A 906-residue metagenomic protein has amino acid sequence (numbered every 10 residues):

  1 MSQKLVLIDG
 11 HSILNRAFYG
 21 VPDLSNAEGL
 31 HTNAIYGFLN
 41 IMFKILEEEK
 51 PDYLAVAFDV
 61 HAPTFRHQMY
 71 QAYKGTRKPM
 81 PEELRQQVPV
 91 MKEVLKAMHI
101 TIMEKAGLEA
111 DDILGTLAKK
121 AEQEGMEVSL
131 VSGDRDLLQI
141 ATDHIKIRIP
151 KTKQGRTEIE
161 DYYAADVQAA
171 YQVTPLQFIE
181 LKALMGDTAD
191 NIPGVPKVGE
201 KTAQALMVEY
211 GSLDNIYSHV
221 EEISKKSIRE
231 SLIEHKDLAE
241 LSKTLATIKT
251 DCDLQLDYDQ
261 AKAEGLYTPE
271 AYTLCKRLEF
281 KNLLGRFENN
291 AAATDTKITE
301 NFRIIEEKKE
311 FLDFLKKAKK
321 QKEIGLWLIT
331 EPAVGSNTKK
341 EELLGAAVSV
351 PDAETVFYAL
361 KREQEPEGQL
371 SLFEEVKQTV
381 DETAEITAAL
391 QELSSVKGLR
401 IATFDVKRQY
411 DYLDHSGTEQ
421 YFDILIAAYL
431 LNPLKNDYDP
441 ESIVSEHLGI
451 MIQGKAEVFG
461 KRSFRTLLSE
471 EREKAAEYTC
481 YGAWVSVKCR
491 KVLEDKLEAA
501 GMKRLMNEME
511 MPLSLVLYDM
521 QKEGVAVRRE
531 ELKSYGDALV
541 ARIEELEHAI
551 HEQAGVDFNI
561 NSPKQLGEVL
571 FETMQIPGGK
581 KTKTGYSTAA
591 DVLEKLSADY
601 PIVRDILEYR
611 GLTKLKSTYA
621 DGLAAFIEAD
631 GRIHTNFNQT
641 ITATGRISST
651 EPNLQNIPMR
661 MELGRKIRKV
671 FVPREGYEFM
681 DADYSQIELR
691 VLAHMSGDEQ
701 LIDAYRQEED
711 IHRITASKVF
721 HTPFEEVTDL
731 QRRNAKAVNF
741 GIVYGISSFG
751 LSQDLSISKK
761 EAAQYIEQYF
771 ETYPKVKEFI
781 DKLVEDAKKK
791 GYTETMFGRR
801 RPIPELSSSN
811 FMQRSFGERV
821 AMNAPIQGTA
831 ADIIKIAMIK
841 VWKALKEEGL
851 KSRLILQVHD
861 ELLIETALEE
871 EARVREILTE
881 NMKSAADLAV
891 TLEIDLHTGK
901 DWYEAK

Functional and structural regions predicted by a protein language model:
M1-A55, D59, F65-Y70: Non-catalytic, usually N-terminal nucleic-acid engagement modules in DNA/RNA processing proteins
S2-Q3, P22-N26, G75-D251: Extended two-metal-dependent nuclease catalytic cores across DNA- and RNA-processing enzymes
Q154-E158, A164-K182, E341-E498, M509-L513 (+2 more regions): Active-site-proximal helix-loop-helix substrate-binding element of RNase H-like nuclease domains
H235-Q378, K397, F459-S463, L468-M659 (+8 more regions): Conserved "right-hand" nucleotidyltransferase catalytic core of DNA-directed polymerases
A347-D352, R362, L431-K461, Y478-C480 (+2 more regions): Function-dense linear segments that define catalytic or interfacial modules in macromolecule-processing proteins
R465-T466, K522, A620, H634-T635 (+5 more regions): Conserved catalytic core of nucleic-acid polymerases
L497-M509, L513, I833, A837-V858 (+1 more regions): Active-site palm subdomain of RNA-directed nucleic acid polymerases
A541-H548, E552-R604, E771-R819, N823 (+2 more regions): C-terminal polymerase-core module
